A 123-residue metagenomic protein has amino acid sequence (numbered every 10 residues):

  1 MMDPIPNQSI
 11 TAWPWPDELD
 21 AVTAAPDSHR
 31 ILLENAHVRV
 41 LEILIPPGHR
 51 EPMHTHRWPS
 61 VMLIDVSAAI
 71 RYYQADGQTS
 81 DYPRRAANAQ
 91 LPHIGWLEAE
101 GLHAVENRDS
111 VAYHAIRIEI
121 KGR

Functional and structural regions predicted by a protein language model:
M1-E42, R50-M53, Y72, T79-L102 (+3 more regions): A short, N-terminal "cap"/entry segment at the start of jelly-roll beta-barrel domains of the cupin/DSBH fold
H56-Q78: Glycine- and acidic-residue-biased ligand/ion/polar-headgroup-sensing regions
